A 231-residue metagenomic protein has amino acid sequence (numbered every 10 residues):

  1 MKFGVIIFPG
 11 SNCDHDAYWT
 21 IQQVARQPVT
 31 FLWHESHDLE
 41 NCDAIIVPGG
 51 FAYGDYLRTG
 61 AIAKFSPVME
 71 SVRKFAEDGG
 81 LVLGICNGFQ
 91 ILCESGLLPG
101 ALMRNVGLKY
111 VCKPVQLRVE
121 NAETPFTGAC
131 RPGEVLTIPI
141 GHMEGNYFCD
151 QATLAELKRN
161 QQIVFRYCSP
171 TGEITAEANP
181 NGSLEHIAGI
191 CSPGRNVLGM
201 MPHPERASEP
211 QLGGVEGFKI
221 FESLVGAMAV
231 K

Functional and structural regions predicted by a protein language model:
M1-I85, C93-P99, M103-V111, R118 (+4 more regions): N-terminal beta1-alpha1 cap of cysteine-dependent amidohydrolase-like domains
G50-F51, G88, M143, P204: Active-site metal-binding loops of divalent metal-dependent hydrolases
R73-E77, N105-K231: Amide-donor transfer/coupling interface in amidating biosynthetic enzymes
G88-F89, E123: Short, flexible active-site-adjacent loop segments at beta-strand->alpha-helix junctions, enriched in small/polar
